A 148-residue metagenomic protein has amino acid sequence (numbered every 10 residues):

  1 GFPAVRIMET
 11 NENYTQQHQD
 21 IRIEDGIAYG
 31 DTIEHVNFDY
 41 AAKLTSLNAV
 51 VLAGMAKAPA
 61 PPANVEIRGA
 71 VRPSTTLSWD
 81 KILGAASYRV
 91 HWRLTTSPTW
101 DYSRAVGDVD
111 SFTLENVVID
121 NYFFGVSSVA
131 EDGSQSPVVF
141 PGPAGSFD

Functional and structural regions predicted by a protein language model:
G1-D148: Secretory-pathway/membrane protein signature
